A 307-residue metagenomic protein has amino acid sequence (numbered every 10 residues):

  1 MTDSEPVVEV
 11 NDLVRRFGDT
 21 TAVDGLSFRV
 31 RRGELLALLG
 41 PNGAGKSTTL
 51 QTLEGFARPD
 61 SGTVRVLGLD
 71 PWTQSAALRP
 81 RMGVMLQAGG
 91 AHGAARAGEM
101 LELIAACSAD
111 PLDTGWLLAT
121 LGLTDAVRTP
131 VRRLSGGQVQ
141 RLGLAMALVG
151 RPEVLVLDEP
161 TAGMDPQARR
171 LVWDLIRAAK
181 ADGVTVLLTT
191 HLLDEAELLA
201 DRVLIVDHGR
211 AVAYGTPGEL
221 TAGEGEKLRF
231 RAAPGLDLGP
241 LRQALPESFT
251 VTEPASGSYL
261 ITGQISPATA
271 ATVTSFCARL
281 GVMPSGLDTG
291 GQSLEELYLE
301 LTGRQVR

Functional and structural regions predicted by a protein language model:
T2, I265-R307: C-terminal coupling/interaction segments
E5-V8, R15-D207, A213: ABC transporter nucleotide-binding domains
N11, R231, T252, D288-G290: Solvent-exposed beta-strand sheet faces enriched in polar/charged residues
L69-W72, A211, G235, Q264-P267 (+1 more regions): Short, surface-exposed acidic/glycine-rich loop or hinge patches that mediate macromolecular interfaces
S108, L245, F249, G291 (+1 more regions): Conserved NTP-handling cores and scaffolds of large molecular machines
V172-Q264: ABC transporter nucleotide-binding domain
